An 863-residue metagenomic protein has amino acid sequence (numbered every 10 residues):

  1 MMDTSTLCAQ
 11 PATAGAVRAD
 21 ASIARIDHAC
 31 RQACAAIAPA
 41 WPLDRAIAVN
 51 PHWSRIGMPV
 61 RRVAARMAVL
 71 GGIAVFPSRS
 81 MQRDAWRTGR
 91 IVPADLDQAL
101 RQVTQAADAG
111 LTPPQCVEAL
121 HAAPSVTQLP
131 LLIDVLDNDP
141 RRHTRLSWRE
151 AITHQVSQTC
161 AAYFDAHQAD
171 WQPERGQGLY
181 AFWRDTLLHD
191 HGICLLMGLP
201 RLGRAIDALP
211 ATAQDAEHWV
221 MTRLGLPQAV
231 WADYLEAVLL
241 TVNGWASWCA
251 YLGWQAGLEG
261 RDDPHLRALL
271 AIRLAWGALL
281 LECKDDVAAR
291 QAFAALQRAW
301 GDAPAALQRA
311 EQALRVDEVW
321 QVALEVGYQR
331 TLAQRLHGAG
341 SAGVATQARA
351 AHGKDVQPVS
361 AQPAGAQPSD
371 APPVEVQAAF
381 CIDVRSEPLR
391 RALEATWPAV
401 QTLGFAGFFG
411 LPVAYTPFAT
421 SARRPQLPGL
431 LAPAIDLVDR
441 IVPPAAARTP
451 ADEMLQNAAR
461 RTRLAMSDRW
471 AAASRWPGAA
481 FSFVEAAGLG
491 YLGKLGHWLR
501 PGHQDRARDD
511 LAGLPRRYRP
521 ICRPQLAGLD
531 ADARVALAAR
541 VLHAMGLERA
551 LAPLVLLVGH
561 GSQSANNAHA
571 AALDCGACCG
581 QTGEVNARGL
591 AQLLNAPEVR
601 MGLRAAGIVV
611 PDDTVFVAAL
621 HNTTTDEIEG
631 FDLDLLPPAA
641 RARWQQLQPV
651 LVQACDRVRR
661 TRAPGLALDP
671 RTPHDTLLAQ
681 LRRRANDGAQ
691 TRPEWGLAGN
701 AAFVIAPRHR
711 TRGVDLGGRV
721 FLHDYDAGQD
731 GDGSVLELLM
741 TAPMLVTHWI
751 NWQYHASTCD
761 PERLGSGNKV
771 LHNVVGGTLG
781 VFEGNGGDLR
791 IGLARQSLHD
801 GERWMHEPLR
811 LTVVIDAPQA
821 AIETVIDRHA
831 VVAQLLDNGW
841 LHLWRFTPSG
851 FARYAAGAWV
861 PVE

Functional and structural regions predicted by a protein language model:
C8-P11, G15-V344, H352, P368-P450: Long, charge-dense tracts
A9-Q214, A642-E863: Long, compositionally biased intrinsically disordered regions
R335-A339, V541-G546, P553, N686-P693 (+1 more regions): Generic recognition of flexible, low-complexity loop/linker segments
A348, H352-G353, Q357-P358, Q362-P363 (+1 more regions): Intrinsically disordered, low-complexity proline-rich tandem-repeat tracts
I382, L411, V558-G559, V704-A706: Generic beta-strand/beta-sheet core signal
V400-A447, G513-L554, G559-Q645, D715-L716 (+1 more regions): Catalytic or ion-translocation cores adjacent to nucleophile or general acid/base/metal-coordination motifs in diverse
R440-S467, M601-F631, M744-L789: Conserved catalytic alpha/beta cores of large enzymes that bind or transform nucleotide phosphates and polynucleotides
A446-E548: Active-site cores of enzymes that catalyze phosphoryl transfer or operate on phosphate-rich substrates
